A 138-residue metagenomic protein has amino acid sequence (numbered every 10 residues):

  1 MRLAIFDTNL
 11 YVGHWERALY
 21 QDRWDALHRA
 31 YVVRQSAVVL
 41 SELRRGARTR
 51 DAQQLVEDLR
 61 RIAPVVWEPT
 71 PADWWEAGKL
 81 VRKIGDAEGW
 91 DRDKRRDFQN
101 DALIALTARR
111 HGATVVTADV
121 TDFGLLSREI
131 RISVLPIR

Functional and structural regions predicted by a protein language model:
M1-L3, A105, R109-R138: Acidic, PIN/NYN-like endoribonuclease modules and their adjacent C-terminal/linker elements
M1-Q35, R44-R60: Short, well-structured N-terminal submotif of metal-dependent ribonuclease cores
L10-Y11, V39, D73, L103-I104 (+1 more regions): Alpha-helix capping/helix-boundary segments
R17-A18, G46, L80, L126-I130: Residue-level signal for well-ordered alpha-helical positions
R29-Y31, R61-I62, H111, E129: Structured helix-beta-strand junction loops
E42, E76, L125-L126: Phosphate- and divalent-cation-binding pockets in alpha/beta enzyme and binding domains that engage nucleotide-derived
R50-Q54, I84-G85, S133-P136: Short, hinge-like loop/turn segments at secondary-structure boundaries
V65-T114, A118: Active-site neighborhoods of divalent-metal-dependent phosphate/nucleic-acid chemistry enzymes
